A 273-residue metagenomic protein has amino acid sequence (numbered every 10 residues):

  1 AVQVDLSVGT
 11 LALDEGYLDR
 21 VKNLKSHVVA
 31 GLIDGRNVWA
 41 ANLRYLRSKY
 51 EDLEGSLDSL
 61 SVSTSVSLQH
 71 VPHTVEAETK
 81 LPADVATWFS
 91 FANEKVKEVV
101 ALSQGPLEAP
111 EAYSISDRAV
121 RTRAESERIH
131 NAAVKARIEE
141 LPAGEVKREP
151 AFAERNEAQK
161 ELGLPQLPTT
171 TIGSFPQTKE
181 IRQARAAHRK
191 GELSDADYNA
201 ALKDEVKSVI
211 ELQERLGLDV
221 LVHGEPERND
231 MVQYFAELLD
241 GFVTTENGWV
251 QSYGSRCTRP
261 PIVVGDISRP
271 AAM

Functional and structural regions predicted by a protein language model:
A1-M273: Domain-level signal for soluble alpha/beta catalytic cores
